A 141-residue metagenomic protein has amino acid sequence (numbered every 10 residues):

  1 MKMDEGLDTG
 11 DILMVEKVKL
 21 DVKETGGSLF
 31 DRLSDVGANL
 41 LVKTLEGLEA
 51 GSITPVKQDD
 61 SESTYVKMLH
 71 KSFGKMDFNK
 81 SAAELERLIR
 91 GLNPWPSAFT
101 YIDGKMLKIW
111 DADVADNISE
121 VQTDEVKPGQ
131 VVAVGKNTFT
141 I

Functional and structural regions predicted by a protein language model:
M1-Y65: Donor/substrate-binding cores of folate-linked one-carbon enzymes
S61-I141: Internal anion-binding site segments
